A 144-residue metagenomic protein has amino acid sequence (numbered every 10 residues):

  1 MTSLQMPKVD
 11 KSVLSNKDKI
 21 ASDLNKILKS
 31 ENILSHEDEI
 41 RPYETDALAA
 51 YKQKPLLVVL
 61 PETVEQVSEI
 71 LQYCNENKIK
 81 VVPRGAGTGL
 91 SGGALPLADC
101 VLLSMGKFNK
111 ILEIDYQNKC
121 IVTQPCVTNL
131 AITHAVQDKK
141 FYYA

Functional and structural regions predicted by a protein language model:
M1-A47, E76-I79: N-terminal accessory segments
S12, L24, A49-V81, D99 (+1 more regions): N-terminal glycine-rich flavin-associated loop
